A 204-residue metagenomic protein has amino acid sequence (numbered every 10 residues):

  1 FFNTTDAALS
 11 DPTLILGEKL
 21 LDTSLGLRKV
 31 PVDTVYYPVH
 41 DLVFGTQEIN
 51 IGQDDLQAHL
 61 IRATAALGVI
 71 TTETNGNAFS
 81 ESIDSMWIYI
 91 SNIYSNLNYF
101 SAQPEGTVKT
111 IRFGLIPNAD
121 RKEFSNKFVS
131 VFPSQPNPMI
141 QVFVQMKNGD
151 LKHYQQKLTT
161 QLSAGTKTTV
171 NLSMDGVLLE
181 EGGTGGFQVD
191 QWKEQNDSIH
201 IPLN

Functional and structural regions predicted by a protein language model:
F1-P12, F79-T166, D197-N204: Tryptophan-paired
F1-T64: Short, low-hydrophobicity acidic/polar segments
L27, P31-V32, L162-D175: Low-complexity, Pro/Ser/Thr- and charge-rich linker/hinge segments at domain boundaries
Q53-D55, A66, S125-K127, K167: Intrinsic-disorder/low-complexity, polar/charged segments enriched in Ser/Thr/Lys/Arg/Asp/Glu/Gln
L56, L67, I140-V142, V170: Hydrophobic residues positioned within well-ordered beta-strands of beta-sheet architectures
L56-Q57, G76-A78: Short helix-to-loop capping/linker segments positioned immediately adjacent to catalytic or ligand/cofactor-binding
I61-T74: A short, Gly/Thr-enriched small/hydrophobic beta-strand-prone motif that recurs across taxa
G176-N204: Intrinsically disordered, low-complexity repeat and linker tracts
